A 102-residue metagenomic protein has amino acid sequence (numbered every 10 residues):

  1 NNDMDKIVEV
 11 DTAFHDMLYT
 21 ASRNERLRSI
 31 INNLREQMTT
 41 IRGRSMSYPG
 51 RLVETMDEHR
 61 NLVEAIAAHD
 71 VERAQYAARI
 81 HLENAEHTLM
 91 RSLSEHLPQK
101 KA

Functional and structural regions predicted by a protein language model:
N2, N24-E25, H69-D70: Short loop-to-helix capping motifs
M4-D5, M46: Short, surface-exposed loop/turn segments at secondary-structure junctions
K6-I7, A74: Solenoid-repeat scaffolds in large eukaryotic assemblies
H15, N32, E36-A102: C-terminal all-alpha effector/ligand-binding and dimerization domain of prokaryotic HTH-type transcriptional repressors
E25-N33: Short, charge-rich, low-complexity alpha-helical interaction segments
